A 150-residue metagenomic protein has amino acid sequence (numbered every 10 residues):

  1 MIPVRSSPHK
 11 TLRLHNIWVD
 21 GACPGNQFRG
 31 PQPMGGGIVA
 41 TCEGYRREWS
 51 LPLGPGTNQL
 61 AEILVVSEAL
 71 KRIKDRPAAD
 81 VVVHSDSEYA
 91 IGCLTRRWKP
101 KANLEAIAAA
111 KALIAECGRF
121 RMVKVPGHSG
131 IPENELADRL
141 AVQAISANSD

Functional and structural regions predicted by a protein language model:
I2-L60, K71-D75, S149: RNase H-like nuclease fold core
V19-R29, V66-L136, I145: RNase H catalytic domain
A61-V65: Loop-to-helix element that buttresses phosphate recognition and phosphoryl-transfer chemistry
R139: Glycine-rich anion-binding loops of enzyme active sites
Q143-D150: Acidic, His- and aromatic-enriched active-site or binding-groove loops in soluble protein domains that engage sugars
